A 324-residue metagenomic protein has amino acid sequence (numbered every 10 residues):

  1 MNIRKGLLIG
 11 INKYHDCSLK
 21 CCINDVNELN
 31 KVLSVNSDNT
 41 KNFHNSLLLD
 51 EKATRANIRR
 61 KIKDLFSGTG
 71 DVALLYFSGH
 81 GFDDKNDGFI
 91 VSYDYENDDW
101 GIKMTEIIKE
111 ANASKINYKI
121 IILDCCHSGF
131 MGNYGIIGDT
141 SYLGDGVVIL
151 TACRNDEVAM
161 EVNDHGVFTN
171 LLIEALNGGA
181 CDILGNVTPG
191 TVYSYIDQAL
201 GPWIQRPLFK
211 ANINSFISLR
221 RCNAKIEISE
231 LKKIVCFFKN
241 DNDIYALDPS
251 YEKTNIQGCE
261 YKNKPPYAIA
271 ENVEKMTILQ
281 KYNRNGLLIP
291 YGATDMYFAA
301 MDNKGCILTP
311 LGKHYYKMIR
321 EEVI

Functional and structural regions predicted by a protein language model:
M1-G88, K233, F237-I324: Boundary/activation segment at the start of structured domains
I3, N57-Y134, V192: Caspase-like (clan CD) cysteine peptidase catalytic core
I3-R4, T40-F43, I116-Y118, G144-V147: Short glycine-/polar-rich loops that comprise or flank the Walker A/P-loop and associated switch/sensor motifs
G10-I11, V26, K119-K210: Active-site-proximal C-terminal subdomain of hydrolase catalytic domains
C22-V26, W100, M104, H165 (+2 more regions): Amphipathic alpha-helical segments in well-structured domains
L49, V91, T151: Residue-level detector of conserved, well-ordered beta-strand and adjacent loop positions that form binding/recognition
D197, G201-Y245: Long, low-complexity, charged/polar intrinsically disordered regions in eukaryotic proteins
